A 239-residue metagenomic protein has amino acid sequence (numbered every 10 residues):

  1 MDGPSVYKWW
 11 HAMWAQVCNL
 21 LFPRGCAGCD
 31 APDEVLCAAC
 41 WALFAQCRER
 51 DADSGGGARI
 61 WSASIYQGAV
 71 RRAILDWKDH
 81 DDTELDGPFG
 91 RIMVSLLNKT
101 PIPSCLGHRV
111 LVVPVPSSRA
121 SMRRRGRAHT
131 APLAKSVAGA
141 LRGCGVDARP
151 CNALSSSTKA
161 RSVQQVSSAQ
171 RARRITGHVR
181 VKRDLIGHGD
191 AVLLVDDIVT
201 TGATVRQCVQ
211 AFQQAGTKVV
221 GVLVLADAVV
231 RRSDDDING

Functional and structural regions predicted by a protein language model:
M1-G239: Glycine-rich phosphate/pyrophosphate-handling loop used in enzymes and phosphotransfer proteins
